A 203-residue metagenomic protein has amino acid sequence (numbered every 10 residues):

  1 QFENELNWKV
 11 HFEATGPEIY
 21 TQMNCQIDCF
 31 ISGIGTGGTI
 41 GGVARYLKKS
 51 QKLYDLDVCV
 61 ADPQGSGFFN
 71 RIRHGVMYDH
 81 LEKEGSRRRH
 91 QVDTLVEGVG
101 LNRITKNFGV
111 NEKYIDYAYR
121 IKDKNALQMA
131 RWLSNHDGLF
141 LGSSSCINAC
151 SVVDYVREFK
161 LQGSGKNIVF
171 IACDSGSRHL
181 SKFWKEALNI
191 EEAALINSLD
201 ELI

Functional and structural regions predicted by a protein language model:
Q1-E18, G142-I147: A glycine-rich, Thr/Ser-enriched phosphate-binding loop motif common to dinucleotide/cofactor-binding enzymes
Q1-F2, G33-G35, V60-D62, V169-C173: Short beta-strand segments
E3, K49-S143, K182-I203: Active-site/ligand-binding loops adjacent to catalytic centers
V10-D55, A61: Glycine-rich ThDP/TPP pyrophosphate-binding loop and its adjacent helix/strand module within ThDP-dependent enzymes
M23, L47-Q51, Y155-K160, A187: Active-site catalytic pocket residues across diverse enzymes, especially alpha/beta-hydrolases
G33-A44, F68-F69, S144-V152: Short glycine/serine/threonine-rich phosphate/pyrophosphate-binding segments that cradle anionic phosphate groups
N125-Q128, L133, A149-K160: A short, acidic, amphipathic alpha-helical segment used as a generic capping/interface helix at domain edges
